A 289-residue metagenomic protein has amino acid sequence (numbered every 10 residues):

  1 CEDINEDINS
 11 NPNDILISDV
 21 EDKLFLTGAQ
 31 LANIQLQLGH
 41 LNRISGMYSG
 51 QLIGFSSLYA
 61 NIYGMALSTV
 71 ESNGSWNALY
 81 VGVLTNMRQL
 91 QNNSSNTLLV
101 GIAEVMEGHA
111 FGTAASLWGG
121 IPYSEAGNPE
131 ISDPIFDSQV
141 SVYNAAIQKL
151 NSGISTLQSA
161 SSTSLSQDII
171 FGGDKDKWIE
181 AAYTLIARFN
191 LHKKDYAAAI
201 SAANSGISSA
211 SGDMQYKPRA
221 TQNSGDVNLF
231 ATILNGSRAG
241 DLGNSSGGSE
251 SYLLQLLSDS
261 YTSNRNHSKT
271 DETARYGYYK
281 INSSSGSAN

Functional and structural regions predicted by a protein language model:
C1-E2, I147-Q158, K175, I179-A231: Aromatic-residue-lined binding/catalytic grooves and analogous aromatic/hydrophobic interfacial grooves in multimeric
C1-G50, G54, A203, R275 (+1 more regions): Membrane-proximal, proline-rich intrinsically disordered regions
F25, L99, M106, V142 (+2 more regions): Structural signature of alpha-solenoid helical repeat junctions
R43-S68, S283-N289: Short alpha-helical hairpin
G54, L58-P122, N128-A160: Conserved, well-structured interaction surfaces
L117-Q148, T163-G172, D176, A199-S201 (+2 more regions): Short coil/linker segments at helix-helix boundaries
A198-N289: Hydrophobic-face positions in mid-chain alpha helices that act as interaction patches
